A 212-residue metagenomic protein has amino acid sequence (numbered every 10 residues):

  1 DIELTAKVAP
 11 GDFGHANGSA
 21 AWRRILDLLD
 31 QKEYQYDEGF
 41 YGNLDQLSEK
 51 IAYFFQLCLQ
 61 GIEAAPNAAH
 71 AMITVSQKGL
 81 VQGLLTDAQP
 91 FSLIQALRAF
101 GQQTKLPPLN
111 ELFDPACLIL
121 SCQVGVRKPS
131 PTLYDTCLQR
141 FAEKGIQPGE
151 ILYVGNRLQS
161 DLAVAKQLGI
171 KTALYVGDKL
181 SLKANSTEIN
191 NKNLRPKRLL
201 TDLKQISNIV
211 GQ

Functional and structural regions predicted by a protein language model:
D1-I2, L44-D45, A52-F55, A96-R98 (+2 more regions): Generic hydrophobic, helix-prone segments enriched in Leu/Val/Ile
D1-Y53: A metal-dependent, Asp-based hydrolase signature
E3, Q56, L120-Q123: A broad detector of the eukaryotic-type serine/threonine protein kinase catalytic domain
K32-Y36, E63, A69-S76, L80-Q212: Asp-based, Mg2+/Mn2+-dependent phosphohydrolase catalytic module
S48-A52, A65, G155: Short C-terminal alpha-helical element
L57-E63: Short, flexible loop segments at the rims of nucleotide/cofactor-binding pockets, characterized by
